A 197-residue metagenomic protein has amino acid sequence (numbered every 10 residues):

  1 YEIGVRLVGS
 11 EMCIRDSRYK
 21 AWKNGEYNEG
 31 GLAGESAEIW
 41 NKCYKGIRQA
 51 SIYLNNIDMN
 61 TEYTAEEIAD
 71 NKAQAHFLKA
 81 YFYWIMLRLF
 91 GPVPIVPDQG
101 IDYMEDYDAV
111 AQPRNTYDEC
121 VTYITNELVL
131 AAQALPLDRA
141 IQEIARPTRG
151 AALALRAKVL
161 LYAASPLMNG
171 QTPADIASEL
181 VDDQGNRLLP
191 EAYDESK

Functional and structural regions predicted by a protein language model:
Y1-G9, C13-I14: Single conserved hydrophobic/aromatic residue that forms the stacking wall/gate of nucleotide- or nucleobase-binding
R15-F90, D108-T122, N126-I144: Conserved, well-structured interaction surfaces
K42-Y44, R149, E195-K197: Short sequence motifs at beta-strands and strand-loop junctions characteristic of Gram-negative outer-membrane
H76, L153-V159: TPR/Sel1-like alpha-solenoid repeat signature
L87-R88, P92-P94, R139, V159-Q171: Short coil/turn linking the two alpha-helices of tandem helical-hairpin repeats
P92, I101, E143-A154: Aromatic-lined, polymer-binding surfaces characteristic of secreted/periplasmic polysaccharide-degrading enzymes
P92-R114, L167-K197: Short coil/linker segments at helix-helix boundaries
